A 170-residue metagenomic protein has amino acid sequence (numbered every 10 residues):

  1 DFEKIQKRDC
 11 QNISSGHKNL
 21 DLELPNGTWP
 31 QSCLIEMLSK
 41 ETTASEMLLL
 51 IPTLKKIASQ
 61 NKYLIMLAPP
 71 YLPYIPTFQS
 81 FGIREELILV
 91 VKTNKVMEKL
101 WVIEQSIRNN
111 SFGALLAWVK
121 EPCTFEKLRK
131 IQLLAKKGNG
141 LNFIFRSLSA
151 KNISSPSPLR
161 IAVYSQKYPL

Functional and structural regions predicted by a protein language model:
D1-M66: Detector for small/aliphatic-rich hydrophobic stretches
E41-A44, V96, K120-T124: Short acidic, S/G/P-rich loop/turn micro-motifs used as interaction or catalytic elements
L49-T53, T77, V102-I103, K127-I131: A short acidic, amphipathic alpha-helical/loop segment
N61-L116: Conserved inter-motif catalytic segment of the P-loop NTP-binding fold
R84-E86, F112, G138-L141, P156-P158: Short glycine-/polar-rich loops that comprise or flank the Walker A/P-loop and associated switch/sensor motifs
I103, R108-K120, T124-G140: RNA substrate-binding interface of SAM-dependent RNA methyltransferases
F143-S147: Generic beta-sheet signal
L148-L170: Phosphate-binding/switch region of NTP-binding enzymes
